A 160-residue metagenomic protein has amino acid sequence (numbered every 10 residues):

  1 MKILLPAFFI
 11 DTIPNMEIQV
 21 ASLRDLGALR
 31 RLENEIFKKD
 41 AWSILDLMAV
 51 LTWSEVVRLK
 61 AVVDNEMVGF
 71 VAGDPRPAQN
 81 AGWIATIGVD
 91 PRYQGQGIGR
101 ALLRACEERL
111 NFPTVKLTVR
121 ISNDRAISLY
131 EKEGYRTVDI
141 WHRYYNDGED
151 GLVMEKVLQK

Functional and structural regions predicted by a protein language model:
I3-F9, V20-Q94, R100-R109, V157-Q159: Acetyl-CoA-dependent GNAT
F9-N15: Extreme N-terminus of proteins, especially the signal/transit-peptide cleavage junction and the first residues
E17, T86-G88, K116-T118, V153-E155: Short aromatic/hydrophobic contact patches that present stacked aromatics for nucleic-acid/ligand binding
A81-A85, D124-Y130, Y135, H142: Conserved N-terminal glycine/acidic-rich loop preference
G99, L103, S122-A126, R143-G148: Short glycine/proline-centered loop/turn elements that form peptide/ligand docking sites
L103, R109-I121, W141: Conserved GNAT acetyl-CoA-binding A-motif
K116-V119, E131, R136-V153: Conserved catalytic-core motifs of GNAT/GCN5-like acyltransferases
